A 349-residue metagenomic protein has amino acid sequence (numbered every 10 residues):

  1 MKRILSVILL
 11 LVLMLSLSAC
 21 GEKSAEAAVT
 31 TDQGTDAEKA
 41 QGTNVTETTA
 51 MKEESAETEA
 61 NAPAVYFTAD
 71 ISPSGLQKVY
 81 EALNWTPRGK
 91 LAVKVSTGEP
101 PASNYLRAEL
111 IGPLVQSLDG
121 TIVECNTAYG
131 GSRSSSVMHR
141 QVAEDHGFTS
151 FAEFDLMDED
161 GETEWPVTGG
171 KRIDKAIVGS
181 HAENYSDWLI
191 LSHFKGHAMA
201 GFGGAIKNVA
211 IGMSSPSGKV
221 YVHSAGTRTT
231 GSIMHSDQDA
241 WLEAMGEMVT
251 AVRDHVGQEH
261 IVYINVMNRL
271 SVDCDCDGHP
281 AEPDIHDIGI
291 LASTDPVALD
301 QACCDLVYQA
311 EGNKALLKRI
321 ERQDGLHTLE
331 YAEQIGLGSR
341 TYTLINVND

Functional and structural regions predicted by a protein language model:
M1-L9, G21-E22, C303: Positively charged n-region of N-terminal signal peptides that target proteins for export
L15-A19: C-terminal motif of bacterial Sec signal peptides marking the signal peptidase cleavage site
G21-T46: Short, low-complexity, disordered segments immediately C-terminal to signal peptides in bacterial exported proteins
G42-T58, T86: Post-signal-peptide N-terminal segment of Sec-exported extracytoplasmic proteins
E57-P113, S117-D349: Extended, low-polarity segments enriched in aliphatic/aromatic residues
